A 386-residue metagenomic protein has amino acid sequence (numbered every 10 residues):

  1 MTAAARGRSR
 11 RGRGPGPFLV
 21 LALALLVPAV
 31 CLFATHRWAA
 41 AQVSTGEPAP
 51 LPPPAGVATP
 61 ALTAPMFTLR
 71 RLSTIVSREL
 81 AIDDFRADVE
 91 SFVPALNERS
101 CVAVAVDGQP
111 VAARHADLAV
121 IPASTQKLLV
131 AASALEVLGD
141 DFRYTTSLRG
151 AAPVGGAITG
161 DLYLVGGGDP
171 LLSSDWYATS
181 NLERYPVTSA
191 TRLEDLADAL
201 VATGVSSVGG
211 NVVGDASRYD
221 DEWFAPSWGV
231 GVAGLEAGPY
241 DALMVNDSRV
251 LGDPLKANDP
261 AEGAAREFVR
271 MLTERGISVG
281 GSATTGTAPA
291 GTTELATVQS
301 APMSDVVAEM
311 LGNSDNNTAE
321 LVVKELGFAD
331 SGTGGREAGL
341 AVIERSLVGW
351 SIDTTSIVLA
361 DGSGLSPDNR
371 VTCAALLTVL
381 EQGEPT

Functional and structural regions predicted by a protein language model:
M1-P15: Terminal targeting segments of Actinobacterial cell-envelope proteins
F18-A34: Hydrophobic membrane-insertion alpha-helices, especially the h-region of bacterial N-terminal signal peptides
A29-T68, R143, G276: C-terminal region of N-terminal signal peptides and the immediate post-cleavage residues of exported proteins
P54-I121, A190, L196-V205: Beta-lactamase-like hydrolase cores
R99-C101, A157-D241, G276-I277, G327-A375: Mid-domain, small-residue-enriched loop/turn segments at the edges of structured enzyme/sensor domains
G108, P122-D140, V212, L243 (+2 more regions): Active-site SXXK
E136-A151, G276, G280-T285: Short, well-structured active-site flanking segments
R249-T386: A small/polar active-site loop signature that marks catalytic segments
